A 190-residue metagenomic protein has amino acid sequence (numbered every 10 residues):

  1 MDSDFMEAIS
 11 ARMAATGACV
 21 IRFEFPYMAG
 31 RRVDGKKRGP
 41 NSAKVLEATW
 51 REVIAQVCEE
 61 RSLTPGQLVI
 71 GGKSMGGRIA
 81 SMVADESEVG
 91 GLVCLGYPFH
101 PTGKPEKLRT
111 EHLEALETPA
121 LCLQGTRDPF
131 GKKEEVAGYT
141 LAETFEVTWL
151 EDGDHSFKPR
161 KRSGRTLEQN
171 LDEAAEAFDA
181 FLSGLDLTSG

Functional and structural regions predicted by a protein language model:
M1, P129-E135: Conserved alpha/beta-hydrolase "acid-adjacent" motif
M1-Q67, A84, D154-K161: Serine-hydrolase catalytic machinery in alpha/beta-hydrolase-like enzymes
F25-P26, C94-T102, G125: Active-site nucleophile loop of the alpha/beta-hydrolase fold
G72-G76, A80: Gly/Ala-rich beta-loop-alpha elbow adjacent to hydrolase catalytic centers
I79-V83, G103: Hydrolases whose catalytic domains are alpha/beta-hydrolase-1, hotdog thioesterase, or metallo-beta-lactamase-like
L116-E117, C122-Q124, D128: Short beta-strand/loop motif that positions the catalytic acidic residue of the alpha/beta-hydrolase fold
G153, K161-G190: Catalytic active-site module of serine/aspartate enzymes centered on a nucleophile-bearing elbow/loop
